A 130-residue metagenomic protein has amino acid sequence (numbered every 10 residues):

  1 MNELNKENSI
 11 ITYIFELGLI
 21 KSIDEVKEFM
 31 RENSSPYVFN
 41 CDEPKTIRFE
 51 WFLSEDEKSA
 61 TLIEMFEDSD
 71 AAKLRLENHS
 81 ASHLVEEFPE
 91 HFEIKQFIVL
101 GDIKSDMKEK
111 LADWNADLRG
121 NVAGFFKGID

Functional and structural regions predicted by a protein language model:
M1-A60, E67-N78, E90-D130: Short S/T/G/P-rich N-terminal loop/turn motif that feeds into the first structured element of a domain
S80-E86: A short, acidic, amphipathic alpha-helical segment used as a generic capping/interface helix at domain edges
